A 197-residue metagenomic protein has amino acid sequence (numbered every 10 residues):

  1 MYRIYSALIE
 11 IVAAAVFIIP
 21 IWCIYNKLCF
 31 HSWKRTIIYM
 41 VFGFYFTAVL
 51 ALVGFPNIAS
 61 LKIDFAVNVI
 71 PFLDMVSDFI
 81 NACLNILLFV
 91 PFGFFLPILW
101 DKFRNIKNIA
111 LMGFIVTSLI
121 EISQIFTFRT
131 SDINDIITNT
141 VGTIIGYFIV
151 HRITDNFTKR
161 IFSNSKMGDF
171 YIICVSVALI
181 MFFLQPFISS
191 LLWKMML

Functional and structural regions predicted by a protein language model:
M1-I122, F126-F128, F148-L197: Bulky hydrophobic segments
E121-I145: Short alpha-helical packing/oligomerization segments
